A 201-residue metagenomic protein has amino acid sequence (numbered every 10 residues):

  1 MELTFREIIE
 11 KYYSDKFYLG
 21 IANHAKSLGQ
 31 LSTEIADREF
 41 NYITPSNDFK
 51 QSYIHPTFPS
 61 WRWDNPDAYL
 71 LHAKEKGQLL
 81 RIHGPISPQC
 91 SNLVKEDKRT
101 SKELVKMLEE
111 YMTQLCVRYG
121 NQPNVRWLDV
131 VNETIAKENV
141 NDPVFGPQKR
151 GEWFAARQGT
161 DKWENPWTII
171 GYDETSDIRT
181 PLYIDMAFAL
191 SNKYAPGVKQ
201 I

Functional and structural regions predicted by a protein language model:
M1-Y42, S46: Boundary/entry segment of secreted carbohydrate-active catalytic domains
R6, R38-P56, D64-I201: Substrate-binding cleft and catalytic face of glycoside hydrolase catalytic domains, especially the flexible beta-alpha
